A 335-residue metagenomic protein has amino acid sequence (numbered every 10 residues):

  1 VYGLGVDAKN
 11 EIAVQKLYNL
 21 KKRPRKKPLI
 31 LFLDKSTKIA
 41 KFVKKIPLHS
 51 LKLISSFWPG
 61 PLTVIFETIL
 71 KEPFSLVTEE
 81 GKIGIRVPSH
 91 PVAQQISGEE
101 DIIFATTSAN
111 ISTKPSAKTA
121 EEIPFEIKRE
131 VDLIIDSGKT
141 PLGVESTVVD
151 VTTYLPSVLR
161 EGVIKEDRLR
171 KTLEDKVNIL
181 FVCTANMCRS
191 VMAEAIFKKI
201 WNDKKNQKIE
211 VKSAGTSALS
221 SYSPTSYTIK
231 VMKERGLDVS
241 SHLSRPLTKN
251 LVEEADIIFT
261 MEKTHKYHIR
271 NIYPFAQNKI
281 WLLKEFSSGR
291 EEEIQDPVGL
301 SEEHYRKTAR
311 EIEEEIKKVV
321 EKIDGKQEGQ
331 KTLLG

Functional and structural regions predicted by a protein language model:
V1-V182, L333: Active-site-adjacent structural elements in enzyme catalytic cores
P24, W201-K208, Y273-A276: Short helix-capping segments at alpha-helix termini
L76-V77, F104, A109-K114, T152-S157 (+1 more regions): Phosphate-binding/catalytic loops
I103, L133, E210-K212, D238 (+1 more regions): Conserved beta-strand segments of alpha/beta enzyme cores
V131, A255-D256: Local beta-strand N-terminus motif with an aromatic residue
K176-E254, E321-G325: Conserved active-site segments centered on acidic
